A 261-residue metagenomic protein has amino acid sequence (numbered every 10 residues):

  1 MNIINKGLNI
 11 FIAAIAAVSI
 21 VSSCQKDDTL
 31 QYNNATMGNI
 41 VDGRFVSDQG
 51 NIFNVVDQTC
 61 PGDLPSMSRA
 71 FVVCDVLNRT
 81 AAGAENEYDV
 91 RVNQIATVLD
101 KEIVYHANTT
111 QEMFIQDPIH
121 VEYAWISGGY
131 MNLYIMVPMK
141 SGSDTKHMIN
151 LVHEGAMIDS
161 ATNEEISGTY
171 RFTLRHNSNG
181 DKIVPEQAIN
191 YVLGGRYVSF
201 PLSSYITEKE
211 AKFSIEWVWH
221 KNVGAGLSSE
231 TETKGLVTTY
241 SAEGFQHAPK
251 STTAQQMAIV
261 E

Functional and structural regions predicted by a protein language model:
M1-L8, A13-D42: Bacterial Sec-dependent N-terminal signal peptides
N34-E261: First exposed extracellular module after export/assembly in secreted or surface-exposed proteins
